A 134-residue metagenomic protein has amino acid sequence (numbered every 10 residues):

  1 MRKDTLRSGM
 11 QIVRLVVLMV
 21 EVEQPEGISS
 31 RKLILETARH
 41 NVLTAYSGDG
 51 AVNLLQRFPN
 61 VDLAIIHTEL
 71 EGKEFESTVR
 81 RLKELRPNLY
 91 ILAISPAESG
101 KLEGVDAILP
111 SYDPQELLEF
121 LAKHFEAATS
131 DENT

Functional and structural regions predicted by a protein language model:
M1-I34, A38, N60, E98-G100 (+1 more regions): Non-catalytic signal-transmission and effector/linker regions of two-component phosphorelay proteins
R14, N60-D62, E84-L92: His-Asp phosphorelay/catalytic-motif detector in bacterial-type signaling
M19-E21, T68, A93-S95: Short beta-strand/turn micro-motifs composed of small residues that flank or help shape donor/cofactor-binding pockets
T44, L70-E74, S111: Residue-level signal for the "D+5" position in two-component response regulator receiver
Y46-L63: Acidic, metal-coordinating helix/loop segments flanking the phosphotransfer/catalytic sites of two-component signaling
G50-N53, E74, D113-E116: Short acidic active-site motifs
V61-L85: Conserved phosphotransfer microenvironments
N88-G100, L109: A short, hydrophobic beta-strand element within the central beta-sheet of small alpha/beta folds
